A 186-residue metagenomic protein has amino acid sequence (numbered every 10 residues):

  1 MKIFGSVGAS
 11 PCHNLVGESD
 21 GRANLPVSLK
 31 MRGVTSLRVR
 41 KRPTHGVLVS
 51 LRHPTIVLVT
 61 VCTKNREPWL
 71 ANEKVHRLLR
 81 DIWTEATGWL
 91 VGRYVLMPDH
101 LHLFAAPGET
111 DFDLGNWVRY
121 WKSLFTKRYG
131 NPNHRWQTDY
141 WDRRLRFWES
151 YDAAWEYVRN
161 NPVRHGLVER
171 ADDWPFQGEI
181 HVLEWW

Functional and structural regions predicted by a protein language model:
M1-W186: Short catalytic/metal-binding and nucleic-acid-binding patches
